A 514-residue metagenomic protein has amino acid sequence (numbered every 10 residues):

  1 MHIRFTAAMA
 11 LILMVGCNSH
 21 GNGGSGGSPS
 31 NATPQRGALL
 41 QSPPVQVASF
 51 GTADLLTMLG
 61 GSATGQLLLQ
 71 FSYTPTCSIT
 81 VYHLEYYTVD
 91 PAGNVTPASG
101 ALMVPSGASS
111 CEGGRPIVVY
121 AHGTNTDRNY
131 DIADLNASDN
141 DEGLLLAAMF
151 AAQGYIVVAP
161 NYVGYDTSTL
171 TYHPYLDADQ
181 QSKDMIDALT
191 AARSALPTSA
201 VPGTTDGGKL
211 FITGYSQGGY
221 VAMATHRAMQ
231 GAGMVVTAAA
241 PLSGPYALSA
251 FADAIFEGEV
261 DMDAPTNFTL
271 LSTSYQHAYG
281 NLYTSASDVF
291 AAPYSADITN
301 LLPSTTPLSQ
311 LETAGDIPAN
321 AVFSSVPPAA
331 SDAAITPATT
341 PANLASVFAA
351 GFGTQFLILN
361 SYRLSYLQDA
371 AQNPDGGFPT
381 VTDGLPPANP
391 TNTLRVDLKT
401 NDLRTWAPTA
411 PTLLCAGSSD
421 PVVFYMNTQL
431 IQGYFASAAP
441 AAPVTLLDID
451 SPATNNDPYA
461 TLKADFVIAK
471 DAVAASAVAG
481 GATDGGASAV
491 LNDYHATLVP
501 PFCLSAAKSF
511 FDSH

Functional and structural regions predicted by a protein language model:
G21-S109: Catalytic-loop region of hydrolases
D90-S99, M103-G154, N161: Short, surface-exposed "cap/lid" segments of acyl-processing enzymes
Y175-T198: Alpha/beta-hydrolase active-site loop
T190-D263: Primarily recognizes the serine-hydrolase "nucleophile elbow" in alpha/beta-hydrolase and SGNH/GDSL folds
T225, A410-T412, F424-S437: Short alpha-helix in the alpha/beta-hydrolase fold that links the catalytic acid
P245-T405: Accessory cap/linker subdomain of secreted extracellular hydrolases
D253, P390, L394-D397, S419 (+2 more regions): C-terminal catalytic histidine-bearing segment of alpha/beta-hydrolase fold enzymes
P408, L413-D420: Short beta-strand/loop motif that positions the catalytic acidic residue of the alpha/beta-hydrolase fold
